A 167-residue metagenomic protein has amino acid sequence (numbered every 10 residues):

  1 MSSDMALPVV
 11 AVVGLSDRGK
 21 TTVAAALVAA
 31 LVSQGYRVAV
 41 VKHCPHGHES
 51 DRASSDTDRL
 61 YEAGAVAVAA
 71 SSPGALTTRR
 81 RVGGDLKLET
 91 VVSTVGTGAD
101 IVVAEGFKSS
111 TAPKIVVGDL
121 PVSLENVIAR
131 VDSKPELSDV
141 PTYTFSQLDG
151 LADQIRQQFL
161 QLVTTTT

Functional and structural regions predicted by a protein language model:
S2-L7: Phosphate-binding P-loop
V12: Hydrophobic anchor at the beta1->P-loop junction of P-loop NTPases
L15: P-loop (Walker A) phosphate-binding loop of NTP-binding proteins
K20: Conserved lysine of the Walker
A26-V82: N-terminal phosphate/diphosphate-binding loop that engages ATP/GTP or pyrophosphate donors across diverse enzyme folds
Y61, A69-P73, T111-V122: Inter-motif core of Ras-like GTPase G domains
R80-S110: Phosphate-binding/switch loop-helix module in NTP-utilizing enzymes
A112, L120, V127-T167: Conserved NTP phosphate-binding and transfer environment spanning the P-loop NTPase/kinase superfamily
